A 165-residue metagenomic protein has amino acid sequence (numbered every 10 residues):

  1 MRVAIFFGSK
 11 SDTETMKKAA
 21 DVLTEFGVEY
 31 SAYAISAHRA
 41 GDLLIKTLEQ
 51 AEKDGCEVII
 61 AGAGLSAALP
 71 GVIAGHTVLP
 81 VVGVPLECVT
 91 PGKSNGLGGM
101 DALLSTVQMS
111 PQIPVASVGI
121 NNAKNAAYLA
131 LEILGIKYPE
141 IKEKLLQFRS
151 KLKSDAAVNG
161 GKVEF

Functional and structural regions predicted by a protein language model:
M1-R39: Glycine-rich phosphate/diphosphate-binding loop of Rossmann-like nucleotide-binding domains
A4, E25, A32-I35, L86 (+3 more regions): Ligand-binding pocket scaffold of soluble enzyme catalytic domains
F7-E14, K18, G96-F165: C-terminal binding/interaction regions
K10, I35-A37, G64-L65, L86-V89 (+1 more regions): Short, ordered loop/turn segments at secondary-structure junctions
V28-Y30, D54, L79, V107-V115: Glycine/charged-rich beta-loop-alpha catalytic/anionic-binding loops adjacent to active sites
A32-K53: N-terminal beta-loop-helix "entrance" segment that forms/cooperates in small-molecule cofactor or anionic ligand
T47-V89: Glycine-rich phosphate-binding loop
H76-Q108: Glycine/small-residue-rich loop that forms an oxyanion/phosphate-binding "nest" at active or ligand-binding sites
